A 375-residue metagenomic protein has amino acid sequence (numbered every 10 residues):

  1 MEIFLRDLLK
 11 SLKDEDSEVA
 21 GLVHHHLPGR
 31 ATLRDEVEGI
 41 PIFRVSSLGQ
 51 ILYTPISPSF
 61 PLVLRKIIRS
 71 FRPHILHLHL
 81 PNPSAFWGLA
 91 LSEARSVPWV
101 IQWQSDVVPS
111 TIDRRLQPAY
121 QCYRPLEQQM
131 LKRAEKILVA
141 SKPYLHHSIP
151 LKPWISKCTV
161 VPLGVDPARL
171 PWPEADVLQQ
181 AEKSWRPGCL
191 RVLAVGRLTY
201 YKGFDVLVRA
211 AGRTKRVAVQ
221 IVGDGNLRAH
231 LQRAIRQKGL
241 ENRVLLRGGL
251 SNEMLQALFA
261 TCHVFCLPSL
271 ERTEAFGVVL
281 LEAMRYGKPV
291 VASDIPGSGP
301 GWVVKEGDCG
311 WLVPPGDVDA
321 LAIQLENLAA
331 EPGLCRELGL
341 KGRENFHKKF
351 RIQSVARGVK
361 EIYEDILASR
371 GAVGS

Functional and structural regions predicted by a protein language model:
M1-R30, R34-I42: N-terminal subdomain of nucleotide-sugar transferases
V23, Q117, R124-L178, P187 (+1 more regions): Donor nucleotide-sugar binding/catalytic pocket of nucleotide-sugar-dependent glycosyltransferases
G29-R30, S59-P61, P73-V108: An aromatic- and histidine-rich active-site surface loop
L131, G249-L250, A257-C262: Short alpha-helical donor nucleotide-sugar binding micro-motif in glycosyltransferases
E135, A260-A275, K288: Acidic donor-binding loop of glycosyltransferase active sites
H230-L250: Nucleotide-activated donor-binding/catalytic signature segment of Leloir-type glycosyltransferases, i.e., the conserved
P289-D294: Short hydrophobic beta-strand element within catalytic cores of glycosyltransferases and related nucleotide-activated
V303-V318, E326-G333: Conserved acidic donor-binding segment of nucleotide-sugar-dependent glycosyltransferases
